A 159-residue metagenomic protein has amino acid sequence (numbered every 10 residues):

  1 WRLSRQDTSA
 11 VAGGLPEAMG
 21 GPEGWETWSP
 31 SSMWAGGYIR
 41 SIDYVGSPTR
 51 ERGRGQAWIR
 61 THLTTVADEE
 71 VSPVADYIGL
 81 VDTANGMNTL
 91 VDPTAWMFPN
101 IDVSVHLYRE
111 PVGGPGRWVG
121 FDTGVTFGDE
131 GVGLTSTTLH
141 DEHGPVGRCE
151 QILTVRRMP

Functional and structural regions predicted by a protein language model:
W1-P159: Terminal targeting signals and extreme-terminal segments of soluble enzymes
